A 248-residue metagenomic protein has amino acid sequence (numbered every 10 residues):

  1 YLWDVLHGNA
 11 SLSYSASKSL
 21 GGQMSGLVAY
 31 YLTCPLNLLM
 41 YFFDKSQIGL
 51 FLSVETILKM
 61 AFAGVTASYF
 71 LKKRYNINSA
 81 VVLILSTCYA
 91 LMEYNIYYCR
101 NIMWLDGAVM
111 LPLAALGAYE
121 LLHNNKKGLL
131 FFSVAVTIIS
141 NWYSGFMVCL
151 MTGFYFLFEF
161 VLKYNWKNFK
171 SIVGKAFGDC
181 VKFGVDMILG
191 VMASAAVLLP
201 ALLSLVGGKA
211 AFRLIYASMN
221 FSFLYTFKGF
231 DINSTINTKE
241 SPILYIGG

Functional and structural regions predicted by a protein language model:
Y1-M24: Extracytosolic helix-loop segments that constitute the early lumenal/periplasmic catalytic or substrate-binding loops
L2-L6, A10, A29, P35-L38 (+1 more regions): Periplasmic/ER-lumenal interhelical loops and adjacent helix-loop junctions in multi-pass membrane proteins
S13-L20, Y41-I48, V65-K72, N95 (+2 more regions): Short juxtamembrane and helix-loop transition motifs at transmembrane-helix boundaries in membrane proteins
S19-Q23, S53-I57, W104, A135-I138: Hydrophobic alpha-helical transmembrane segments of multi-pass small-molecule transporters/permeases
Y30, C34, F42-V65, Y97-L105: Loop-to-helix entry region of an early transmembrane alpha helix in multi-pass inner-membrane enzymes
F43-L50, N76-I77, N101, A135 (+3 more regions): Juxtamembrane loop-transmembrane helix junctions in multi-pass integral membrane proteins, especially the extracellular
M60-F70, R74, S79-L162, K182-L202 (+1 more regions): Membrane-embedded helix bundles of polyisoprenyl
L162-C180: Membrane-interfacial, low-structure loops and terminal tails that flank and connect transmembrane helices in multi-pass
